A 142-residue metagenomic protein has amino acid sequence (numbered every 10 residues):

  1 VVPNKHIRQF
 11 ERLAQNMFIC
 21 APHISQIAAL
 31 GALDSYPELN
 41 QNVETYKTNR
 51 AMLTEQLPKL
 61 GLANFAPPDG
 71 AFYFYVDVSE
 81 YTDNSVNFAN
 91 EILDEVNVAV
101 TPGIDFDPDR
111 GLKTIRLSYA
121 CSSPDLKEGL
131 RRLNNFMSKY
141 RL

Functional and structural regions predicted by a protein language model:
V1, Y75-D77, S118-A120: Short hydrophobic/aromatic beta-strand micro-patches that form the beta-sheet surface supporting nucleotide- or nucleic
V1-N4, Q26-L33: Helix-loop "lid/cap" segments that line or gate small-molecule binding pockets
V1-Q9, K113: Active-site PLP attachment segment
N4, E80-T82, S122-P124: Helix N-cap motif at beta-to-alpha junctions
R8-P22, F106, A120: Active-site PLP-lysine loop of aminotransferase-like
Q9-M17, A32-T54: Structural signature of PLP-dependent enzymes
Q26, L30, T45-T54, F65-V78: Conserved glycine-rich beta-strand-loop-beta hairpin in the small C-terminal domain of fold type I
E91-V100, F106-L142: PLP-dependent enzyme catalytic core of the Aspartate aminotransferase-like
